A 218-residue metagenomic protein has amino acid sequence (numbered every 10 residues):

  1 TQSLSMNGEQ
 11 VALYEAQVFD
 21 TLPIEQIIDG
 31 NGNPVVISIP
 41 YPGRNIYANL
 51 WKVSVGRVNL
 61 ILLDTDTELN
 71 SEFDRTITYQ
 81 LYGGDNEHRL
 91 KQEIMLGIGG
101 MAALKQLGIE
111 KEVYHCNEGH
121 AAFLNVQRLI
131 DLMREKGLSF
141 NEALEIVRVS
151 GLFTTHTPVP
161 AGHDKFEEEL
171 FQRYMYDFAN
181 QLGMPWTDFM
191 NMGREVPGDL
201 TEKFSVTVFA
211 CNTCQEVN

Functional and structural regions predicted by a protein language model:
T1-N218: Catalytic cores of carbohydrate-active enzymes across secretory and cytosolic contexts
